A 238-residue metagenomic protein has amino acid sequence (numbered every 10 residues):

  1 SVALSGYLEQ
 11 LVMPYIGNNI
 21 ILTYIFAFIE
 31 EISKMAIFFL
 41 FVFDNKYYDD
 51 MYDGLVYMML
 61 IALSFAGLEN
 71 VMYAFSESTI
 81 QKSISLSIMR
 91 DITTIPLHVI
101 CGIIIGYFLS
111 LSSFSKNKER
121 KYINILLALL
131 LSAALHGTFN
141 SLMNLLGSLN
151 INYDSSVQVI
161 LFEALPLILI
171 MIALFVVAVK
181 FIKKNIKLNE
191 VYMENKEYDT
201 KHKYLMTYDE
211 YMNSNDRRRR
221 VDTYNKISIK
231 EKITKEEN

Functional and structural regions predicted by a protein language model:
S1-N238: Hydrophobic alpha-helical segments at protein termini of multi-pass membrane proteins
